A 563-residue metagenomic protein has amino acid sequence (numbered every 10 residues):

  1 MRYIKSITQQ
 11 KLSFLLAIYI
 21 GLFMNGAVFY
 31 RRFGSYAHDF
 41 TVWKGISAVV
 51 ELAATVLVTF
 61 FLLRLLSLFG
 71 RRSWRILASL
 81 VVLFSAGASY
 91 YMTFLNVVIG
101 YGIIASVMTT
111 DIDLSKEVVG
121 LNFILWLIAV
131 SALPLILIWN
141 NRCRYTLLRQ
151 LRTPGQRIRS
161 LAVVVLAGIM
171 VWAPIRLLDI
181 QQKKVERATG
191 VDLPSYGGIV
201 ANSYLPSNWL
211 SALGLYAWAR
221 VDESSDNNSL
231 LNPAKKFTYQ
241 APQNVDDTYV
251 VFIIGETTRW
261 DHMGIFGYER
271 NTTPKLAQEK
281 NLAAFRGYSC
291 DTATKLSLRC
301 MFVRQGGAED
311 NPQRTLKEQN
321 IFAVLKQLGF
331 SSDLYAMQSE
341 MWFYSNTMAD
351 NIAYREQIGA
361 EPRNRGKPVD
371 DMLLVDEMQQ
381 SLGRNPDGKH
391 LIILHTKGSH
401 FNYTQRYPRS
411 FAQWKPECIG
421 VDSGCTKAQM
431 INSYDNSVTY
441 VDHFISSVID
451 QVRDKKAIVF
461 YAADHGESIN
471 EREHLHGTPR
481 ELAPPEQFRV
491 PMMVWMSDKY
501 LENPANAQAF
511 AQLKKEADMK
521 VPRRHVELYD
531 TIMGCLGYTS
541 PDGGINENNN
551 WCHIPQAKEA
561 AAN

Functional and structural regions predicted by a protein language model:
M1-Y196: Transmembrane and membrane-interface helices of multi-pass, inner-membrane envelope-modifying transferases
L65-R75, L95, V324-L334, T347 (+6 more regions): Catalytic cores of PAPS-dependent sulfotransferases and nucleotide-sugar/CMP/GDP-dependent glycosyltransferases
A86-A88, R157, R176, E361 (+3 more regions): Extracellular glycan-modifying ectodomains
P174-I419, R489, R524-K558: Active-site-proximal alpha/beta segments of enzymes that process anionic O-linked groups
T238, D376-Q380, E417-Y461, F488 (+3 more regions): A long, amphipathic alpha-helix that forms part of the scaffold/cap immediately adjacent to metal-dependent active
M263, I449, E471: Active-site-flanking alpha-helical
G267-N271, A457, A462-A505, I545: Histidine-centered active-site microenvironments of extracellular/periplasmic hydrolases and transferases
P312-Q319, A428-Y440, R480-R489, L501-I532 (+1 more regions): A short beta-strand-to-alpha-helix junction
